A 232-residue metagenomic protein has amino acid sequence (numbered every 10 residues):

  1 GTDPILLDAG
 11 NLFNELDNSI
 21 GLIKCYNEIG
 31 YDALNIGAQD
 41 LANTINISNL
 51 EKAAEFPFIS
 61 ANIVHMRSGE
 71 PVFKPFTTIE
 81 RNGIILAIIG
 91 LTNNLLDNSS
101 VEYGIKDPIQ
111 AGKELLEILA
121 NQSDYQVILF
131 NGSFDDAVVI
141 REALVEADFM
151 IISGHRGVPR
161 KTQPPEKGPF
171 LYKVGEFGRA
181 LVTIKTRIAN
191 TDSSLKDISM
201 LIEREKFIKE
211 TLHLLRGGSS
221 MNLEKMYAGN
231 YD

Functional and structural regions predicted by a protein language model:
G1-D232: Acidic, metal/ion-coordinating pockets
